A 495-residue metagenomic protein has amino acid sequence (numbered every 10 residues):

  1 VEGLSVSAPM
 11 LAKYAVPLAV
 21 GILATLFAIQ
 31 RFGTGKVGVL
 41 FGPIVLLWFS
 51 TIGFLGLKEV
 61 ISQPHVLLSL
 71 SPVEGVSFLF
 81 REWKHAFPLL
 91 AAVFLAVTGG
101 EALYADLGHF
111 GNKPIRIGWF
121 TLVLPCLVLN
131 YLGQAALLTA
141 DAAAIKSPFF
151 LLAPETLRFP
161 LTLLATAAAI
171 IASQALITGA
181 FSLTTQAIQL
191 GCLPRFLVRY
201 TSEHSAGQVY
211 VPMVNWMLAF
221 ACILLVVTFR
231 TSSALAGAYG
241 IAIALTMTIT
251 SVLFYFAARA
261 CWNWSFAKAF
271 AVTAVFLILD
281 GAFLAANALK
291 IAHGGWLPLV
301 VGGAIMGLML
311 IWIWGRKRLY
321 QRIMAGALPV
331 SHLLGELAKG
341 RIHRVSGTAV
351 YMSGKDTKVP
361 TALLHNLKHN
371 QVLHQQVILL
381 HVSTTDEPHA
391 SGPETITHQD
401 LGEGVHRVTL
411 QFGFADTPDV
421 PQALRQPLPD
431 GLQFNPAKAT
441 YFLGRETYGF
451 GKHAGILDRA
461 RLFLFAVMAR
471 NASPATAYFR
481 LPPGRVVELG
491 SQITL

Functional and structural regions predicted by a protein language model:
V1-L495: The structured alpha-helical core of multi-pass membrane proteins
